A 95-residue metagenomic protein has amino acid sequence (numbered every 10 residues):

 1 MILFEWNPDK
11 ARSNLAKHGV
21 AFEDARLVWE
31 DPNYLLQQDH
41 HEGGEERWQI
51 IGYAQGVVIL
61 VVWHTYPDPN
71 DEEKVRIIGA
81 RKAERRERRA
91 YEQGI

Functional and structural regions predicted by a protein language model:
M1-I95: Ribonuclease/tRNase effector modules and their secretory precursors
